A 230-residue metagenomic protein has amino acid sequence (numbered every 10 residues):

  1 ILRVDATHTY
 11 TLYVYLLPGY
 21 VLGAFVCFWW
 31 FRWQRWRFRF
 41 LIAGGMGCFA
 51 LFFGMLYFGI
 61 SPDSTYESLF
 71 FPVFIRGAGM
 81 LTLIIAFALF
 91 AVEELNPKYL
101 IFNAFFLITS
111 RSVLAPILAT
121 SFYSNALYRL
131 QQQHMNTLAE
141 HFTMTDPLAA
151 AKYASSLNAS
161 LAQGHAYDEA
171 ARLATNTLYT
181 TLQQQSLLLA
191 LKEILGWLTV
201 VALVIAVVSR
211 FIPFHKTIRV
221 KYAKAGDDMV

Functional and structural regions predicted by a protein language model:
I1, Y57-S61, T177: Hydrophobic alpha-helical segments with strong N-terminal bias
I1-H8: Short extramembrane helix-to-coil loop segments that connect adjacent transmembrane helices in Major
D5, S64-T65, D146, A166: Helix N-terminus capping/helix-initiation residues
T9, L41, N103, I194-W197: Alpha-helical transmembrane segments of multi-pass secondary-active solute transporters
T9, Y57, F70, L173-A174 (+1 more regions): Generic signal for short, ordered secondary-structure residues within or immediately flanking folded domains
Y13-F142: C-terminal module of multi-pass small-molecule transporters
S112-F214, V220-V230: Hydrophobic transmembrane architecture of multi-pass small-molecule transporters
